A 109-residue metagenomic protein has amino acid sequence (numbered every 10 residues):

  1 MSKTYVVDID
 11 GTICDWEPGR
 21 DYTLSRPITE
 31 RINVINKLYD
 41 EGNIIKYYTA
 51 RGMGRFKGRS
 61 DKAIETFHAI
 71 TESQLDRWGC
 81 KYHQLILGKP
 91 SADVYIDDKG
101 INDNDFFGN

Functional and structural regions predicted by a protein language model:
M1-N109: Catalytic phosphate/metal-binding cores of nucleic-acid and nucleotide-processing enzymes, i.e., regions that mediate
